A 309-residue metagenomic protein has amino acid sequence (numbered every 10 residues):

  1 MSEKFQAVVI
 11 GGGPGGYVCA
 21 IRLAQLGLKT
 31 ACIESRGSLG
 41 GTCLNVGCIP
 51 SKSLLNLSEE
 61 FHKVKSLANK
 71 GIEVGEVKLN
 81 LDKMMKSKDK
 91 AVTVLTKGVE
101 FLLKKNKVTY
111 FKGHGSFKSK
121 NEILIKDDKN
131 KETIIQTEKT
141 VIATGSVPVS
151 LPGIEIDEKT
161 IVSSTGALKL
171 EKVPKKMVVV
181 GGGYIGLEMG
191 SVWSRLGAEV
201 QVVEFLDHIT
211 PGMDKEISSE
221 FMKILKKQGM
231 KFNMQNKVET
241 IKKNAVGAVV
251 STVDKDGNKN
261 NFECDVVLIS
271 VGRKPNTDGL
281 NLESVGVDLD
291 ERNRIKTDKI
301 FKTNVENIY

Functional and structural regions predicted by a protein language model:
S2-F5, I21-V173, L206-T210, E216-I217 (+3 more regions): Glycine-rich flavin
S2-G13, V173-G183: Beta1/beta-strand and adjacent pyrophosphate-binding region of the FAD-binding site in flavoprotein oxidoreductases
Q6-C32, G186-S194: N-terminal Rossmann-like FAD-binding beta1-loop-alpha1 element of flavoenzymes
V8-I10, G115, I135-G145, V179-V180 (+2 more regions): Short hydrophobic core segments
I21, S191, M222-K223, L280: Alpha-helical segments flanking ligand/cofactor-binding loops in enzyme cores
D157-V173, N261-Y309: FAD-site-proximal beta/loop scaffold in flavoenzymes
E171-H208, G212-M213: Rossmann-like NAD(P)H-binding beta-loop-alpha module
